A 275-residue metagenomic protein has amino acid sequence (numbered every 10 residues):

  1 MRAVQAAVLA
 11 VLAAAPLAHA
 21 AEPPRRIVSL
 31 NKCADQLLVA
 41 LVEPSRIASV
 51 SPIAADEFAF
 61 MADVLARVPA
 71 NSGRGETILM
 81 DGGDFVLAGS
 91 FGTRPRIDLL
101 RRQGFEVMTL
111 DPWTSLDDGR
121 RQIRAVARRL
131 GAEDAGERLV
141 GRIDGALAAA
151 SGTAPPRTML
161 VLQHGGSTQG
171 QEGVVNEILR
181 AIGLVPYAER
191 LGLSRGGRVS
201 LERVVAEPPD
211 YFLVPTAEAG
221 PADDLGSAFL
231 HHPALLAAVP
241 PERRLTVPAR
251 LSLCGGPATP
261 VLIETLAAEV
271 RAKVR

Functional and structural regions predicted by a protein language model:
Q5-A15: Bacterial N-terminal signal peptides
A18-E22: Boundary at the C-terminal end of the N-terminal hydrophobic targeting segment
R25-F91, R96, L184-Y187: A short, structured surface patch at a secondary-structure boundary
R25-R26, D117-R128, E137, T216-R275: Structured C-terminal subdomain patch of bacterial secreted/periplasmic proteins
R26-L38, D134-V185: Basic- and aromatic-lined ligand-binding clefts that recognize polyanionic substrates
S51, V174-G196, T216, R244-T246: His/Asp/Glu-enriched short active-site or ligand-binding loop at hydrolase and phosphoryl-transfer sites
G75-G83, Q103, R198-P208: Short helices/loops that flank or line small-molecule/ion binding pockets
P95, D111-R124, T158-E177, A222-D223: Extracytoplasmic ligand-binding site segments that recognize negatively charged/polar headgroups
